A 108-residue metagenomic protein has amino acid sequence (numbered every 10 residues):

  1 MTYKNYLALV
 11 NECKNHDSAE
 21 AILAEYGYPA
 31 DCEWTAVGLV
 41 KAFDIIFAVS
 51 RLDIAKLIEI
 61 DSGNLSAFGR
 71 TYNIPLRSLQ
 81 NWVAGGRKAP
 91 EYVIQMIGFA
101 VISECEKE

Functional and structural regions predicted by a protein language model:
M1-F47: N-terminal flexible/basic segments that precede or flank functional cores
A48-L52: Positively charged, low-complexity terminal tracts and the immediately adjacent first secondary-structure elements
D61-Q80: Short alpha-helical DNA-recognition segment
R70, N81, Q95, F99: DNA-binding alpha-helical recognition surfaces that contact promoter or target DNA
S78, G86-E91: Long, mid-chain structured domain cores
A84-G86, I102: Residue-level detection of the helix-turn-helix DNA-binding "recognition helix"
E91-E108: DNA major-groove recognition helix of helix-turn-helix/homeodomain DNA-binding modules
